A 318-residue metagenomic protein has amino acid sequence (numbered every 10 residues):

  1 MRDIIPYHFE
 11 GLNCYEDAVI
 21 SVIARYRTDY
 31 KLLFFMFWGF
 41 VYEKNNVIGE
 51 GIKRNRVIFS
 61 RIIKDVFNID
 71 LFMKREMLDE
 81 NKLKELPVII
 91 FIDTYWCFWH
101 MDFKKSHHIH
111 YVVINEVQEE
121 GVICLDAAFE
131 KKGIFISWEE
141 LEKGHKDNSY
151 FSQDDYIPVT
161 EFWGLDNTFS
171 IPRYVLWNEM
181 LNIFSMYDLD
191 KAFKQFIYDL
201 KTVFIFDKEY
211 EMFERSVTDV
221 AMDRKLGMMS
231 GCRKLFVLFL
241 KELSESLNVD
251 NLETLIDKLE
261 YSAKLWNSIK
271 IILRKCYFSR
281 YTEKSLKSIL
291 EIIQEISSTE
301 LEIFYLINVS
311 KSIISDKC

Functional and structural regions predicted by a protein language model:
M1-G11, I23, G51-I62, P172-W177 (+3 more regions): Charged, low-complexity, helix/coiled-coil-prone segments
R2-Y26, Y30-W163: Conserved active-site-adjacent core of cysteine acyl-enzyme catalytic domains
H8, L12, F169-R173, N182-F196 (+6 more regions): Intrinsic-disorder-associated interaction segments
D17, V57-R61, D65, E76 (+6 more regions): Generic alpha-helical secondary structure signal
S21, R25, V66, G144 (+5 more regions): Residues that form generic nucleotide/phosphate-binding pockets
E119-M228, C232-L235, F239: Noncatalytic regulatory segments and standalone regulatory/sensor domains
A221-C318: Charged, long alpha-helical assembly modules
